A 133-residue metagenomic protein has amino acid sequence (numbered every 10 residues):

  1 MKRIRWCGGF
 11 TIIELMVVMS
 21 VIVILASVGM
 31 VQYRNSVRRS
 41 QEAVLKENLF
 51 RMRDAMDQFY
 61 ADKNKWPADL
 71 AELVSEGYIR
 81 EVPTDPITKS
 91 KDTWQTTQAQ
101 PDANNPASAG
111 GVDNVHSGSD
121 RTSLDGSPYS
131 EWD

Functional and structural regions predicted by a protein language model:
M1-G8: N-terminal leader/signal peptides at the extreme start of proteins
C7, M16, R51: Surface-exposed, interaction-prone regions with an acidic/low-complexity signature
M16-V31: Alpha-helical hydrophobic helix detector
V18, N35, S75: Phosphate-coordinating loops and pocket residues in cytosolic domains that bind phosphorylated ligands
V31-R39: Signal peptide cleavage region of secreted peptide precursors
R38-L49, W66: Membrane-proximal amphipathic alpha-helices that sit immediately adjacent to an N-terminal transmembrane/signal-anchor
F50, D54-D133: Low-complexity, acidic interaction segments enriched in glycine
